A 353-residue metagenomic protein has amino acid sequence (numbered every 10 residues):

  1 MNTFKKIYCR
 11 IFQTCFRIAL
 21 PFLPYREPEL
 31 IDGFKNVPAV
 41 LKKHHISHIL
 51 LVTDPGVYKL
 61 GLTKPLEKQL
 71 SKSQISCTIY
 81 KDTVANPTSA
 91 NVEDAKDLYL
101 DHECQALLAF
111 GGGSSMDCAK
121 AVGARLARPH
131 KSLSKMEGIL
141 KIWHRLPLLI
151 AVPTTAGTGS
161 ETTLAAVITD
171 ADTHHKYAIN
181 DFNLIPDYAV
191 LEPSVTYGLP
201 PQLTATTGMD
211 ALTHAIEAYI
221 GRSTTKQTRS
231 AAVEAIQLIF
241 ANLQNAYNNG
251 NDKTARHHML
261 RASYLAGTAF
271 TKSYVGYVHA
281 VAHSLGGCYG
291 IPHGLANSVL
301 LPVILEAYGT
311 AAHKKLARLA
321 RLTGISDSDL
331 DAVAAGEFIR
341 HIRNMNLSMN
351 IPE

Functional and structural regions predicted by a protein language model:
M1-I79: An N-terminal, well-structured beta->alpha segment
H48-D54, T78-K81, L107-F110, I150 (+1 more regions): Short glycine-rich or small-residue beta-strand-to-loop segments that form or flank ligand, phosphate, metal/Fe-S
Y58-H130, N245-R256: N-terminal small/polar loop signature for handling phosphorylated ligands or for N-terminal nucleophile
A90-D97, D101-S194: Glycine/threonine-rich beta-strand-loop-alpha-helix active-site module that forms ligand/phosphate-binding
G157, Y264-N297: Glycine-rich phosphate/pyrophosphate-binding beta-alpha loops
A165-S273: Carboxylate- and glycine-rich phosphate/diphosphate-binding segment that chelates Mg2+/Mn2+
L285-E353: Gly/Pro-rich interdomain helix-loop hinge
